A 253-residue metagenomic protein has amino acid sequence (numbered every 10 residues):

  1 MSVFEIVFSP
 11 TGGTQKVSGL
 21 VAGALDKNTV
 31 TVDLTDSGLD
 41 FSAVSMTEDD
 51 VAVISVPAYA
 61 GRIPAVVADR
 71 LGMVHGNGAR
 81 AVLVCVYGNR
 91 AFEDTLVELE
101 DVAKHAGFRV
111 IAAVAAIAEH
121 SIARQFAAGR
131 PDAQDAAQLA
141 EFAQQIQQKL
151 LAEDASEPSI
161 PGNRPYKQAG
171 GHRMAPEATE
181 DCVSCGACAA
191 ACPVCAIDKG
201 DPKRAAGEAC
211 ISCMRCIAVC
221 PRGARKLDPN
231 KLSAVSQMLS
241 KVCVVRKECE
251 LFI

Functional and structural regions predicted by a protein language model:
S2-D36, S42-R173, N230-S236, S240-I253: FMN-binding flavodoxin-like domain, especially the glycine-rich phosphate-binding loop
A178, V183-I211, R215-L232: Iron-sulfur cluster-binding cysteine motifs and their immediate structural context in ferredoxin-like electron-transfer
